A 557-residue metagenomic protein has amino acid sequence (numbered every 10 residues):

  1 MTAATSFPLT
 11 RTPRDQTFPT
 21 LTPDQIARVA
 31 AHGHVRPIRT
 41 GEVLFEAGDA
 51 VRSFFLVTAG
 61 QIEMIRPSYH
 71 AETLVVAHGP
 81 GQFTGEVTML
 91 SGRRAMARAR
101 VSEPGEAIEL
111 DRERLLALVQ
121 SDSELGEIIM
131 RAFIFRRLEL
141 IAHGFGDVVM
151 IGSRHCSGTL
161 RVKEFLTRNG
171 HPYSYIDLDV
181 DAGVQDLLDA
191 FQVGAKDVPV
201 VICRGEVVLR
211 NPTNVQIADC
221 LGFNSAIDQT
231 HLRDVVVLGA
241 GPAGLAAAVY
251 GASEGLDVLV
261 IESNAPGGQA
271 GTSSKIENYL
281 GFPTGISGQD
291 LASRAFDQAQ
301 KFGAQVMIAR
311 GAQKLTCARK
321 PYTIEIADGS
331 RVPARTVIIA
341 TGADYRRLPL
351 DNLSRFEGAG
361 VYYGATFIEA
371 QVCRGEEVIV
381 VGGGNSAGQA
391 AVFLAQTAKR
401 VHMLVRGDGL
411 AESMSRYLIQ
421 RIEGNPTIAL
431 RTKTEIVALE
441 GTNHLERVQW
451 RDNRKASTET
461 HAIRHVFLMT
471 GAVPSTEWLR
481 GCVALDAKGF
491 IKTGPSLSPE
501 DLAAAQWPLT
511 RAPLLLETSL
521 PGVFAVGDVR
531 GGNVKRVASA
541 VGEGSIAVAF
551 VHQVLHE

Functional and structural regions predicted by a protein language model:
M1-G152, C156-E164: Cytosolic regulatory regions built on CNB/CRP/Popeye-like sensor folds
Q61, P104-E106, P321, R331 (+7 more regions): Structural motif
S68-H70, G205, D328, R454: Solvent-exposed strand-loop boundary residues in beta-sheet-rich modules
E106, P172-S174, D257, Q305 (+2 more regions): Conserved beta-strand segments of alpha/beta enzyme cores
M150, R154-A182, F191, V198 (+4 more regions): Beta1-alpha1 glycine-rich phosphate/pyrophosphate-binding loop at the start of Rossmann-like nucleotide-binding domains
V180-L238, S253-E254, G271-T272, V306-E376 (+5 more regions): FAD-binding core/adjacent interface of flavoenzyme oxidoreductases
Q229-P266, P349, E357, Y363-R416 (+4 more regions): Rossmann-like dinucleotide/flavin-binding elements
A292-A334, I339-T341, A395-T510, Q553-E557: A Rossmann-like FAD-binding core segment of flavoenzymes
